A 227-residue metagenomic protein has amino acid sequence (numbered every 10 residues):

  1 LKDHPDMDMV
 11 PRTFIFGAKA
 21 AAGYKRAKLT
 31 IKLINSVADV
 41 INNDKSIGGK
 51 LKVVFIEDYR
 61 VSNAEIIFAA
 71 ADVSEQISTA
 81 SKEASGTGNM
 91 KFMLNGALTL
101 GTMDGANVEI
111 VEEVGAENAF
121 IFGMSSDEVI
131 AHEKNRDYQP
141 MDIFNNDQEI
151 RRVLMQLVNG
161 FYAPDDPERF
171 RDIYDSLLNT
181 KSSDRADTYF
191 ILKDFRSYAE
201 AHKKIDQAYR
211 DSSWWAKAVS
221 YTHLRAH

Functional and structural regions predicted by a protein language model:
L1-A64: Long, K/E/R/D-enriched contiguous segments that form extended
D8-P11, G48-K50, N63, F68-D72 (+3 more regions): Short, well-ordered loop/turn elements at secondary-structure boundaries
G17, A218-V219: Short linear capping/connector segments at secondary-structure termini
A38-K45, S74, A80-E83: Short flexible/disordered coil segments
K52-V54, Q76-T79: Short, flexible loop segments at the rims of nucleotide/cofactor-binding pockets, characterized by
A69-A70, I77-K217: Catalytic binding pocket for nucleotide-activated donors in carbohydrate/polymer assembly enzymes
T222-H227: Conserved small/polar residues in nucleotide/adenosyl-binding loops
